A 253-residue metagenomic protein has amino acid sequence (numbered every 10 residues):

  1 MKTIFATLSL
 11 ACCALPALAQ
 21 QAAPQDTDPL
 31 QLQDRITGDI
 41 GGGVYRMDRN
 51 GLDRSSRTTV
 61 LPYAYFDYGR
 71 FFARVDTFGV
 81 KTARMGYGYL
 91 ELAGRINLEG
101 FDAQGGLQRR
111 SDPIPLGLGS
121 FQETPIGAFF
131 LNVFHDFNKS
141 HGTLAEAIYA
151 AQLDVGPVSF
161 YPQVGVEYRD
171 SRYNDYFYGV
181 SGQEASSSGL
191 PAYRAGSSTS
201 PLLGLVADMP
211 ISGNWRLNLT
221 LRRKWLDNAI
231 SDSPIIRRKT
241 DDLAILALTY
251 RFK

Functional and structural regions predicted by a protein language model:
M1-R35, K253: Cleavable N-terminal export/targeting peptides
Q20-A73, T77-G79, Y168, R172: Short glycine/proline- and aromatic-enriched beta-strand/turn motifs that initiate or cap beta-hairpins
I36, S56-P62, G86, R110-L116 (+3 more regions): Residues that define the transmembrane beta-barrel architecture of outer-membrane proteins
I40-R46, T77, L92-I96, L131-H135 (+2 more regions): Transmembrane beta-barrel strands of outer-membrane/channel proteins
Y45-G51, N97-A103, G127, F134-S140 (+3 more regions): Sequence/structural signature of outer-membrane beta-barrel proteins
M47-Y63, Q104-D112, G196, A229-P234: Surface-exposed strand-loop-strand hairpins of Gram-negative outer-membrane beta-barrel proteins
R70-A73, G88, I126-F130, P157-F160 (+1 more regions): Repeated loop/turn-to-beta-strand initiation elements of outer-membrane beta-barrel proteins
G79-T82, N138-R238, Y250-F252: Outer-membrane beta-barrel transmembrane domain signature
